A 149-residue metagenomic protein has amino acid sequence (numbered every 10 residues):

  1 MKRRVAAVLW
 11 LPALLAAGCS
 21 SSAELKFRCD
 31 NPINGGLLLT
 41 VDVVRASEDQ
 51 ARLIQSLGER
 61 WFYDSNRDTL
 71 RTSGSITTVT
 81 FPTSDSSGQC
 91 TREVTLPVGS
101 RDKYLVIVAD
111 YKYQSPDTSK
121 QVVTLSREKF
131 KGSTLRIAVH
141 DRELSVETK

Functional and structural regions predicted by a protein language model:
M1-L9: Bacterial N-terminal signal peptides that target proteins for export
A17-C19: N-terminal Sec signal peptide cleavage junction
L25-D30: A short, amphipathic beta-strand motif
N31, R45-S47, G58, T83-D85 (+3 more regions): A mature extracytoplasmic/lumenal domain signature
I33-R60: Early exported N-terminus immediately downstream of N-terminal targeting peptides
L38, S100-Y104: Extracellular Ig-like/FN3 beta-sandwich strand-entry sites
L57-G99: Tryptophan-paired
Y104-V106, K112-K149: Glycine-rich, aromatic-bearing surface loops/beta-hairpins
